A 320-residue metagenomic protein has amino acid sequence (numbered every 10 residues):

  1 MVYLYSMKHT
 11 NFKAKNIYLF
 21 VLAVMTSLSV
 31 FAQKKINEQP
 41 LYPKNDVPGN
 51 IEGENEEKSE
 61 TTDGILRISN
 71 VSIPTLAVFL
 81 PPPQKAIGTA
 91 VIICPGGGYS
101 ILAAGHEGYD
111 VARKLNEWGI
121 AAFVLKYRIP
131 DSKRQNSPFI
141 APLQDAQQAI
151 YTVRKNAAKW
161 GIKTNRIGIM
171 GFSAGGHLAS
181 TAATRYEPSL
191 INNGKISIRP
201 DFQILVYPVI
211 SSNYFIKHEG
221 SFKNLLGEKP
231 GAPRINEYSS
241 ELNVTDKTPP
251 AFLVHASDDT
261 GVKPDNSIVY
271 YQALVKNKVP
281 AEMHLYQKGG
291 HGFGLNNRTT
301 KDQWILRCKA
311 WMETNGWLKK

Functional and structural regions predicted by a protein language model:
M1-I36: Bacterial Sec-dependent N-terminal signal peptides
Q33-K85: N-terminal cap/lid segment of alpha/beta-hydrolase-fold proteins
K58-T62, P208-N243, P249: Mobile cap/lid helix-loop segments that gate and shape the active-site cleft of serine hydrolases
I87-G96: Short beta-strand element of the alpha/beta-hydrolase
A103-A104, G108-V111, Y127-T164, N297-Q303: Catalytic nucleophile-loop/oxyanion-hole region of alpha/beta-hydrolase and closely related hydrolase-like folds
Q148-K217, I235: Primarily recognizes the serine-hydrolase "nucleophile elbow" in alpha/beta-hydrolase and SGNH/GDSL folds
L253-H255, D259: Short beta-strand/loop motif that positions the catalytic acidic residue of the alpha/beta-hydrolase fold
P264, I268-K320: C-terminal catalytic histidine-bearing segment of alpha/beta-hydrolase fold enzymes
